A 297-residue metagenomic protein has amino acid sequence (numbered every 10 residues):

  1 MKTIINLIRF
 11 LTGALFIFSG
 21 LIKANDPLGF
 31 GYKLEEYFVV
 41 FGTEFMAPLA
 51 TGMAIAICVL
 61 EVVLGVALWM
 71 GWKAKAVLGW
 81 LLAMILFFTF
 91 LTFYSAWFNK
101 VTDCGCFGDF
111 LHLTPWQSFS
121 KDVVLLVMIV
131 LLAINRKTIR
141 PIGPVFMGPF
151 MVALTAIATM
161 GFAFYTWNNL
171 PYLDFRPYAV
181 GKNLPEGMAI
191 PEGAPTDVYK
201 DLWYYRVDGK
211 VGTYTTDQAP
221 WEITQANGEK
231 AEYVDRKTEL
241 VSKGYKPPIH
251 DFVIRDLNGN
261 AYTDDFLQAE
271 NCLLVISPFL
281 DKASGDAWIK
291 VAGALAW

Functional and structural regions predicted by a protein language model:
M1-T3, L7-R9, L15-F16, P27-T138: Hydrophobic alpha-helical segments
P27, P171, P278-F279: Proline-rich low-complexity regions
V63-A76, W116-F119, K137-M151, K182-G187 (+1 more regions): Alpha-helical membrane-embedding segments and immediately adjacent membrane-interface amphipathic helices
I142-Y172: Internal/C-terminal transmembrane anchor helices
A179-W297: Extracytosolic and intramembrane catalytic regions of membrane-associated proteins in envelope/secretory systems
